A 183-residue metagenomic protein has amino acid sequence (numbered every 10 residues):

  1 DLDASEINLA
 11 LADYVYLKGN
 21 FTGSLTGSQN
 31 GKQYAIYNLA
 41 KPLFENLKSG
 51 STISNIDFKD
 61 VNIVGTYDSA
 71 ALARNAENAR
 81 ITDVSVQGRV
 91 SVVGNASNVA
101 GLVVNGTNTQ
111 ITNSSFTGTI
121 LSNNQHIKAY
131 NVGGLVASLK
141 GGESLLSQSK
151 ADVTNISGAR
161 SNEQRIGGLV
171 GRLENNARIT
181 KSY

Functional and structural regions predicted by a protein language model:
D1-Y183: Surface-exposed repetitive/solenoidal architectures
